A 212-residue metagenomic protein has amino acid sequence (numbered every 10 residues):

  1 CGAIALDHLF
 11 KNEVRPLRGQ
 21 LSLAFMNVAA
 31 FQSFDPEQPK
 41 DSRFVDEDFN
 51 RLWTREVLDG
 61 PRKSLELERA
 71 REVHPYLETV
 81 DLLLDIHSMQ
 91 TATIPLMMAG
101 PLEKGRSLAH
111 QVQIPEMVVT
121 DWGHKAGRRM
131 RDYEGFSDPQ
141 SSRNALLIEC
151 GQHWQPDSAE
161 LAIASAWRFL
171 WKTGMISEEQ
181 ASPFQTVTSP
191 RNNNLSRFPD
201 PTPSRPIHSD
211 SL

Functional and structural regions predicted by a protein language model:
C1-L212: Structured catalytic-domain cores with a bias toward divalent-metal coordination
